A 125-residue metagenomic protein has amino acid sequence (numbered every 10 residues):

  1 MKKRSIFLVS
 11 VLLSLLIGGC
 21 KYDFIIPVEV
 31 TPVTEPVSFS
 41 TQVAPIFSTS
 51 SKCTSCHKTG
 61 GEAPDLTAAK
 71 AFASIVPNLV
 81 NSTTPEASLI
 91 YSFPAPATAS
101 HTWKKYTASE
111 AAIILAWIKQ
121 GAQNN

Functional and structural regions predicted by a protein language model:
M1-C20: Sec-dependent bacterial lipoprotein signal peptides
C20-N125: Aromatic- and Gly/Pro-enriched helix-to-coil junctions and flexible linker segments
